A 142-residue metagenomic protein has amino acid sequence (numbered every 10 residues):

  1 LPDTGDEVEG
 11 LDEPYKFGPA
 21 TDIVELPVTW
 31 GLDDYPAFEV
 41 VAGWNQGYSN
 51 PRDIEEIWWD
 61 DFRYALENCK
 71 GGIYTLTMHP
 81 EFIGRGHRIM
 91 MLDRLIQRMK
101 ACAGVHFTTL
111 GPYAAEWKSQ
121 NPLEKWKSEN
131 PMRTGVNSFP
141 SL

Functional and structural regions predicted by a protein language model:
L1-K70, W126: Active-site-adjacent pocket scaffolds in enzyme catalytic domains
Y48-L142: C-terminal domain-boundary segment and adjacent tail
